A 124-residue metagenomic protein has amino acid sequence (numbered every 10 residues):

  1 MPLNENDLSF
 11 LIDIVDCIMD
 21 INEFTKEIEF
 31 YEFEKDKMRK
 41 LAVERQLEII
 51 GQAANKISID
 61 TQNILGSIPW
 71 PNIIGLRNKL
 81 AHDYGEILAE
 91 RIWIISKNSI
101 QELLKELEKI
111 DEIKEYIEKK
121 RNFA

Functional and structural regions predicted by a protein language model:
M1-A124: Solvent-exposed interaction patches of small proteins and small membrane subunits
